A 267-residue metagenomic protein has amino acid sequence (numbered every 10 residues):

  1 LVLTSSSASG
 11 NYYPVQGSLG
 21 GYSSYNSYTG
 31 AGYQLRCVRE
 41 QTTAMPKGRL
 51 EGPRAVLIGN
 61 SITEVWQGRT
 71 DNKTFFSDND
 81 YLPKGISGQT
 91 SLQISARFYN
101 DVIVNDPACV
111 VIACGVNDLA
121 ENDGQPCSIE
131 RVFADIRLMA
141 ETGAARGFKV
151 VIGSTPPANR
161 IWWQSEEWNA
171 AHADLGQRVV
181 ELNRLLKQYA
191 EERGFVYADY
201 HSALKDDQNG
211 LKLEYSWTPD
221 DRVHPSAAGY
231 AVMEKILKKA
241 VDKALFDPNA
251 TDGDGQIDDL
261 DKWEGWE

Functional and structural regions predicted by a protein language model:
L1-A44: C-terminal, surface-exposed recognition/capping segments
T42-C109: Serine-esterase "nucleophile elbow" of acetyl-processing enzymes
T74, G143, Y189-A190: A generic structural signal for well-ordered alpha-helical segments
K84-Q89, C114-L119, D123-G124, T155 (+1 more regions): Cell-envelope and extracellular/periplasmic
Q89-A96, P126-I136: Glycine-rich anion/phosphate-binding loops
V110-G115, F133-A140, A144-G153: Conserved, well-ordered alpha-helix/loop/beta-strand core segments that scaffold catalytic motifs
P157-E267: Catalytic His-Asp segment of secreted/periplasmic serine-dependent ester chemistry enzymes
